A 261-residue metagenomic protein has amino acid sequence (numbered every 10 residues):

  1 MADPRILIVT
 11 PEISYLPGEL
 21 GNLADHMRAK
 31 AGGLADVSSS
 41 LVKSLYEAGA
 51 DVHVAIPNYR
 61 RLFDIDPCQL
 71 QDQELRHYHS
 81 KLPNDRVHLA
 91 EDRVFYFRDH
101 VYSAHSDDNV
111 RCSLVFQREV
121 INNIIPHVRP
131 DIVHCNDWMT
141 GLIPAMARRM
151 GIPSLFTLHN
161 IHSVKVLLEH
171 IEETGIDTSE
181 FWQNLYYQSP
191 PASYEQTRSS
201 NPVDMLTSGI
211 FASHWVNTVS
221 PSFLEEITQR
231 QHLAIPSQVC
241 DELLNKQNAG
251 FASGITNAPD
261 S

Functional and structural regions predicted by a protein language model:
M1-S261: Catalytic cores of nucleotide-sugar-dependent glycosyltransferases that transfer UDP/GDP/TDP-activated
